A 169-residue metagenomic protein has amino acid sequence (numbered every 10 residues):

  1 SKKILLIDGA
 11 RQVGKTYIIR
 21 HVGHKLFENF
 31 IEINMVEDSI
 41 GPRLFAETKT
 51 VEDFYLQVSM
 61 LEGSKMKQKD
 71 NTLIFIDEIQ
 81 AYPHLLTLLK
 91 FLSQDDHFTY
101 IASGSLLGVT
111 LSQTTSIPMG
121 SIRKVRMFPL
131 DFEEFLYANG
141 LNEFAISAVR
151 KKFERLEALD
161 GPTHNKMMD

Functional and structural regions predicted by a protein language model:
I7: Hydrophobic anchor at the beta1->P-loop junction of P-loop NTPases
K15: Conserved lysine of the Walker
I18, V22: Hydrophobic positions on the alpha1 helix immediately C-terminal to the Walker A/P-loop
E37-T72: Short glycine-rich substrate-engagement loop in P-loop NTPases that contacts/grips substrate
M66-H84: Conserved P-loop NTPase "ATPase switch" module shared by AAA+ and STAND
F75, T99-S105, R126, F135: Structural recognition of the conserved hydrophobic beta-strand(s) that form the central parallel beta-sheet of P-loop
Q94-T115: Sensor-1/coupling segment of RecA-like P-loop NTPase cores
S112-D169: Interdomain motor-coupling "hinge/lid" segment immediately C-terminal to the ATP-binding subdomain of NTP-driven enzymes
